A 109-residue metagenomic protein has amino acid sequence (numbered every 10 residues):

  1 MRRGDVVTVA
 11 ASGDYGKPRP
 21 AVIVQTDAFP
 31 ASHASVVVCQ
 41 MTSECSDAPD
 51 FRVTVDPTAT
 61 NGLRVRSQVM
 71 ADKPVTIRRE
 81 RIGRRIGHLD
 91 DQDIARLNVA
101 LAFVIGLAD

Functional and structural regions predicted by a protein language model:
M1-D109: Conserved functional hotspots at enzyme active or ligand-binding sites that engage polyanionic ligands
